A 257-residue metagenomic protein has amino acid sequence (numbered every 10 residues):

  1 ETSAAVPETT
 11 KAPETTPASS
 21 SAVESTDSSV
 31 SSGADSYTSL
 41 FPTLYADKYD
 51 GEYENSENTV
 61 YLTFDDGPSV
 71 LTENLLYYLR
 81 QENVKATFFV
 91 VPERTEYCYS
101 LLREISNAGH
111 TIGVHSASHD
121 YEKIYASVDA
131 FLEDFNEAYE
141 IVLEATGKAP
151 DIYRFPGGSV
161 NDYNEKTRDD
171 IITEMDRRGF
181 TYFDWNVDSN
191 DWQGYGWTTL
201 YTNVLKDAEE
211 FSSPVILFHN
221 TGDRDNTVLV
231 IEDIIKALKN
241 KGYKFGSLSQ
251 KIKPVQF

Functional and structural regions predicted by a protein language model:
E1-E57: N-terminal, intrinsically disordered, polar/charged segments of Gram-positive cell-envelope systems that serve as
A4, T15, Y53, Y61 (+7 more regions): Generic hydrophobic/packing signal
A5-P7, G109, K148, S213: A general, composition-driven signal for non-globular sequence regions
S32-A149, I234, K253: Active-site beta->alpha N-cap acidic-glycine motif
K85, T111, S213-P214, K244: A general structural signal for well-ordered secondary-structure junctions
H119-L217, T221-K239, Y243, Q250-F257: Catalytic domains of cell-wall/extracellular-matrix polysaccharide-remodeling enzymes, centered on de-N-acetylation
